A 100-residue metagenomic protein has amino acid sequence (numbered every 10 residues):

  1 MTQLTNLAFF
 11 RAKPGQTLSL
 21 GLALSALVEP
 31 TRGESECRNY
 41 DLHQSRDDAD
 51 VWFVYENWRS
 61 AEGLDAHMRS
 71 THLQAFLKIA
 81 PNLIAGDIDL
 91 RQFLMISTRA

Functional and structural regions predicted by a protein language model:
T2, L42-D50, F76-A100: Glycine-rich beta-strand-turn "strand-cap" elements at beta-sheet edges
L4-R11, D41-M68, D89: Short, well-ordered beta-strand segments in beta-rich or mixed alpha/beta enzyme and ligand-binding folds
L4-R38, L42: N-terminal first-folded block
G15-L18, A49, H67-Q74: Residues at secondary-structure transition points
L18-L22, D50-W52, L64, A100: Short acidic, gly/pro-rich beta-turn/loop elements at beta-sheet edges and active-site/ligand-binding grooves
A26-R38, N57-L90: An amphipathic, aromatic/His-enriched active-site/gating alpha helix that lines ligand/cofactor pockets
